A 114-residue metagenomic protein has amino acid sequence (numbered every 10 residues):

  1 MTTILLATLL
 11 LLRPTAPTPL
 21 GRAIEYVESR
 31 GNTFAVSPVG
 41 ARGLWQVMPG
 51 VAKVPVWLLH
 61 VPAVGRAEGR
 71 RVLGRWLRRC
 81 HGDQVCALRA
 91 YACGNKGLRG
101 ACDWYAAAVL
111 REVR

Functional and structural regions predicted by a protein language model:
I4-R114: Catalytic glycan-binding domains that act on GlcNAc-containing polysaccharides
